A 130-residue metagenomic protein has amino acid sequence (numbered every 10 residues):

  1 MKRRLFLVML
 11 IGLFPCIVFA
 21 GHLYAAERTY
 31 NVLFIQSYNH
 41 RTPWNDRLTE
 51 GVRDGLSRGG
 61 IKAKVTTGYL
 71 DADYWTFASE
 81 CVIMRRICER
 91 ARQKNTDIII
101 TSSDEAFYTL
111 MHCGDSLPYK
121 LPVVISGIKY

Functional and structural regions predicted by a protein language model:
K2-L10, V18-Y130: Short hydrophobic alpha-helices and adjacent helix-cap/hinge residues
